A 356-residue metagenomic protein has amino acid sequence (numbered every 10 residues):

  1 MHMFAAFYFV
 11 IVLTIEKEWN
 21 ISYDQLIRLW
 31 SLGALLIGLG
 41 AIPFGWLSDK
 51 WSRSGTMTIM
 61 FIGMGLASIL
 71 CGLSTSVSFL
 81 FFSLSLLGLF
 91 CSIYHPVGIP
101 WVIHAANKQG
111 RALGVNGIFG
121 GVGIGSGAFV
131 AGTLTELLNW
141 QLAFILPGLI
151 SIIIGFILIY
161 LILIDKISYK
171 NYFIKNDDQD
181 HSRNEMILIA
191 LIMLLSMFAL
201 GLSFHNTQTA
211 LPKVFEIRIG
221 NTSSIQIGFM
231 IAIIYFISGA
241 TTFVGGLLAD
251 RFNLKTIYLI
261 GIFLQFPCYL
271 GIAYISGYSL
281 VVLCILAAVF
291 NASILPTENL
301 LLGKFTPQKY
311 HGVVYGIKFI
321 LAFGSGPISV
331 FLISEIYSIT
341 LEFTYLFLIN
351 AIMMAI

Functional and structural regions predicted by a protein language model:
A6, A34-I42, I124-G125, Y235-F243 (+1 more regions): Residue-level signature of mid-helix packing/kink "hotspots" within the transmembrane helices of 12-pass Major
Y8-F9, I189-G239: Extracytoplasmic gate region of multi-pass secondary transporters
N20, S52, L73-S78, N107 (+2 more regions): Helix-breaking motifs and short loop linkers at transmembrane-helix boundaries and internal kinks in secondary membrane
L39-V77, A249-F252: Conserved MFS/SLC helix-loop-helix module at the cytosolic interface between two early adjacent transmembrane helices
S83-G121: Cytoplasmic helix-loop-helix junction between adjacent transmembrane helices in 12-TM secondary transporters
N116-K166: Helix-loop-helix hairpin linking two adjacent transmembrane segments in secondary transporters
F252-L301: C-terminal transmembrane helical hairpin of 12-TM major facilitator-type secondary transporters
F305, K309-T340: A late C-terminal transmembrane helix in Major Facilitator Superfamily
